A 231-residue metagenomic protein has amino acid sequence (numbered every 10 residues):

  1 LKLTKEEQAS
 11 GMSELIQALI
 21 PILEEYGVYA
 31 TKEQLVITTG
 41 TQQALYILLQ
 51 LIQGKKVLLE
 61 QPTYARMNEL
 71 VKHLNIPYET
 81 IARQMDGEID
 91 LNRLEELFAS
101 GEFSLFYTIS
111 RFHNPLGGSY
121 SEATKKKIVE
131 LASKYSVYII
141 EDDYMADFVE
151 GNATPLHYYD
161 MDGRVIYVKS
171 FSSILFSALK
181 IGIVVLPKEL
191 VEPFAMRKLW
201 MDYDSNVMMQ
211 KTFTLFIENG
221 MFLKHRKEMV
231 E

Functional and structural regions predicted by a protein language model:
L3-Y135, D147-Y159: Conserved core of the PLP fold type I
A82-G87, L105-Y107, K211-I217, M229-E231: A general structural signal for short secondary-structure boundary/capping elements
D142-D143: Walker B catalytic acidic pair
M161-V230: Conserved core segment of the aminotransferase class I/II
